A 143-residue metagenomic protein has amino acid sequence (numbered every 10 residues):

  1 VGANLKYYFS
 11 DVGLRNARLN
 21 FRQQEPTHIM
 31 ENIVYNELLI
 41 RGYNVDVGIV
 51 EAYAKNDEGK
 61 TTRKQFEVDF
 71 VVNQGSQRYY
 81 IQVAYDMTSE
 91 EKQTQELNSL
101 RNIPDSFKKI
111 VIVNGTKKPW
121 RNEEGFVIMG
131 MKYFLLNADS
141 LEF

Functional and structural regions predicted by a protein language model:
V1-F143: A cross-kingdom feature that marks ATP-driven nucleic-acid transaction machinery
